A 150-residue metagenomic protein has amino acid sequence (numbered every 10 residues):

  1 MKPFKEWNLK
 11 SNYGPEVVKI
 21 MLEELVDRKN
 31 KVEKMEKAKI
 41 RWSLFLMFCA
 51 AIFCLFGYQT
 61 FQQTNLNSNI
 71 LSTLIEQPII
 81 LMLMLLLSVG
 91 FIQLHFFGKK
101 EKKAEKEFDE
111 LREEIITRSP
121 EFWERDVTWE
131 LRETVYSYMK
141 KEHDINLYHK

Functional and structural regions predicted by a protein language model:
M1-D27: Short, charged cytosolic
Y13, V17-I20, K34-K37, Q93-F96 (+1 more regions): Non-transmembrane, amphipathic alpha-helical segments
M21, L25-A38, A104, L111: Non-transmembrane amphipathic alpha-helical segments
K31-Q62: Transmembrane alpha-helical segments and their cytosolic interface motifs in multi-pass membrane proteins
Y58-Q77: Membrane-interfacial hairpin junctions
P78-R118: Inner-leaflet juxtamembrane helices
E110-D144: Solvent-exposed, non-transmembrane helices and loops of integral membrane proteins
W123, H149-K150: Soluble, non-transmembrane alpha-helical interaction regions
